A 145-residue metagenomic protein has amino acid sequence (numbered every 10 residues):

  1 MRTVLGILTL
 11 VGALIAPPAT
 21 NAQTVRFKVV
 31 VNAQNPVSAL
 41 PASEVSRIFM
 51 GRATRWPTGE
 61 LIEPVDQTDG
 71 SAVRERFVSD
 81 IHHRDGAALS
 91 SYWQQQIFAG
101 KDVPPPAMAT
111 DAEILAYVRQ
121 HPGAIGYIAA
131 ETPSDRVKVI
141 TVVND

Functional and structural regions predicted by a protein language model:
R2-I15: Bacterial N-terminal signal peptides
P17-A22: Sec/Tat signal peptide C-region and signal peptidase I cleavage site
Q23-D145: Exported/periplasmic ABC-transporter solute-binding proteins
